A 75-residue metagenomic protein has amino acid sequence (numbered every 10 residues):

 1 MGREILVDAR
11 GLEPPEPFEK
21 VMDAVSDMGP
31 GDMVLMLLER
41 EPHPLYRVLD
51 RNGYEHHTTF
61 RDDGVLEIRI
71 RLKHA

Functional and structural regions predicted by a protein language model:
G2-V7, G11-P15, E19, D23 (+2 more regions): Positively charged, polar, low-complexity stretches
